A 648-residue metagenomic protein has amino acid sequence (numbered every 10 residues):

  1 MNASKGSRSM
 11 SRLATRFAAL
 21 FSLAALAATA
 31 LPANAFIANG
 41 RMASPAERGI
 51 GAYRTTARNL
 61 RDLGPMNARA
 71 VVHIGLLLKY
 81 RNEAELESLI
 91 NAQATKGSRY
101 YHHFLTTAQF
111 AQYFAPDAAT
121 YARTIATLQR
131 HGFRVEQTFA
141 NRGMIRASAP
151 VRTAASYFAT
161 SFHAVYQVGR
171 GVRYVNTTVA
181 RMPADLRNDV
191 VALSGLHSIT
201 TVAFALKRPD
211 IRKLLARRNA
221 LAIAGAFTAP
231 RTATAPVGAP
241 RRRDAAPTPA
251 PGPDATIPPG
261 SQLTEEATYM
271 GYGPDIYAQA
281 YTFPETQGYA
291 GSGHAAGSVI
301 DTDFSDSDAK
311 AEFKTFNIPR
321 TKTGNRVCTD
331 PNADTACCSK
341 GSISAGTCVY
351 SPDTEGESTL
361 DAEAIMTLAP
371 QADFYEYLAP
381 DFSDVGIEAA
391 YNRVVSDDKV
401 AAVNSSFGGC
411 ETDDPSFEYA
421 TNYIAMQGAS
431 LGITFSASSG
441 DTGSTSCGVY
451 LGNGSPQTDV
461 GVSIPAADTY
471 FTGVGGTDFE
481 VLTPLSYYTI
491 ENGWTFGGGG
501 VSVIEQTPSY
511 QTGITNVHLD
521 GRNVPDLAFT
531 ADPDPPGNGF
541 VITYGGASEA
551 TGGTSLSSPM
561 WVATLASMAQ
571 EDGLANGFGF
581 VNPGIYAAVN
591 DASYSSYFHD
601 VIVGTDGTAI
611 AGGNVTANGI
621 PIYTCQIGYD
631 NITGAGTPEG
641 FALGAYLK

Functional and structural regions predicted by a protein language model:
M1-T15: N-terminal secretory signal peptides that target proteins for export/translocation
A18-T29: Bacterial N-terminal signal peptides
T29-A35: Sec/Tat signal peptide C-region and signal peptidase I cleavage site
F36-T138, R146, V151-G473, S502-G553 (+4 more regions): Substrate-binding/charge-relay-adjacent region of secreted/lumenal peptidase catalytic domains
N141: Short, conserved phosphate-binding/catalytic loop or strand-edge motifs used in phosphoryl-/nucleotidyl-transfer
T469, G473-Q506: Polar, glycine-rich mid-to-C-terminal structural blocks that act as macromolecule-binding/assembly scaffolds
T564: Walker A/P-loop NTP-binding active-site region of P-loop NTPases, recognizing the glycine-rich GxxxxGKT/S
A569-N631: An often Trp-containing, charged/polar helix-loop segment at the C-terminal end of enzyme catalytic cores
